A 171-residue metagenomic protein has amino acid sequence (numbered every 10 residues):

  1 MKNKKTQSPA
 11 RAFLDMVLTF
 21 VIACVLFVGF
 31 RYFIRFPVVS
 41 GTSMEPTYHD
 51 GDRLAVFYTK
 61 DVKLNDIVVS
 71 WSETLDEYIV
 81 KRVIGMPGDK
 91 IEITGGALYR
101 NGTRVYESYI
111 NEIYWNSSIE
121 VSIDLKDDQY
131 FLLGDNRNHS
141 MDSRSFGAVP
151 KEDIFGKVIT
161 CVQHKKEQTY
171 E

Functional and structural regions predicted by a protein language model:
M1-Y78, K90, V149-E171: Protein maturation boundaries and topogenic segments
D61, Y99, R104-Y106, N138 (+1 more regions): Active-site/binding-pocket entry motifs
V83-D124, Q129: Structured, soluble extracytoplasmic/luminal domains of envelope-associated proteins
L98, A148-V149: Short Gly/aromatic-enriched secondary-structure transition segments
F131, G147-A148: Conserved, short, structured surface segments that act as functional micro-motifs
G134: Phosphate/adenylate-binding glycine loop and adjacent helical scaffold
N138-S145: Active-site loop architecture of trypsin-fold serine endopeptidases
